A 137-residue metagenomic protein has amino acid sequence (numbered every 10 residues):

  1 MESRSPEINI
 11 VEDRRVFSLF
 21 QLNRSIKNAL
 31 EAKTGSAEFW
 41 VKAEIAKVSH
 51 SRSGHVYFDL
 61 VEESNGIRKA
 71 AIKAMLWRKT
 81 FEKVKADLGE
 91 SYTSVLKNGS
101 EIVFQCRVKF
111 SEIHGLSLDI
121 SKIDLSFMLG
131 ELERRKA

Functional and structural regions predicted by a protein language model:
M1-A137: Acidic, two-metal ion nucleic-acid-processing modules in DNA metabolism proteins
